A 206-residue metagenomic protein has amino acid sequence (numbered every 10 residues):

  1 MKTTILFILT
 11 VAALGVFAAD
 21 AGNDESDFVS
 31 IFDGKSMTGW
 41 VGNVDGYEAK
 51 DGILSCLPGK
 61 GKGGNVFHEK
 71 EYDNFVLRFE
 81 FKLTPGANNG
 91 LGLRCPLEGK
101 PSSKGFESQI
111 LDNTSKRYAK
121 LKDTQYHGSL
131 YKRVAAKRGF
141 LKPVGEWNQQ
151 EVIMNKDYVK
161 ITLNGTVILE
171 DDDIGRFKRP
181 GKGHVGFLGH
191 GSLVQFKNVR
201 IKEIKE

Functional and structural regions predicted by a protein language model:
T4-A13: Sec-dependent N-terminal signal peptides
A18-E206: Carbohydrate-interacting regions of secretory-pathway proteins
